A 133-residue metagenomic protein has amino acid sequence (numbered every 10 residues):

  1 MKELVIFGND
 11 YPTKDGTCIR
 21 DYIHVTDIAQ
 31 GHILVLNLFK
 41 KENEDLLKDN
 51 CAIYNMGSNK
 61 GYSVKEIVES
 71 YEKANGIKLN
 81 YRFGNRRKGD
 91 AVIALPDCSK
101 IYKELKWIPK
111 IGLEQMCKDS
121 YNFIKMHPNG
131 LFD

Functional and structural regions predicted by a protein language model:
M1-D133: C-terminal substrate-binding subdomain of Rossmann-fold SDR/epimerase-dehydratase oxidoreductases
